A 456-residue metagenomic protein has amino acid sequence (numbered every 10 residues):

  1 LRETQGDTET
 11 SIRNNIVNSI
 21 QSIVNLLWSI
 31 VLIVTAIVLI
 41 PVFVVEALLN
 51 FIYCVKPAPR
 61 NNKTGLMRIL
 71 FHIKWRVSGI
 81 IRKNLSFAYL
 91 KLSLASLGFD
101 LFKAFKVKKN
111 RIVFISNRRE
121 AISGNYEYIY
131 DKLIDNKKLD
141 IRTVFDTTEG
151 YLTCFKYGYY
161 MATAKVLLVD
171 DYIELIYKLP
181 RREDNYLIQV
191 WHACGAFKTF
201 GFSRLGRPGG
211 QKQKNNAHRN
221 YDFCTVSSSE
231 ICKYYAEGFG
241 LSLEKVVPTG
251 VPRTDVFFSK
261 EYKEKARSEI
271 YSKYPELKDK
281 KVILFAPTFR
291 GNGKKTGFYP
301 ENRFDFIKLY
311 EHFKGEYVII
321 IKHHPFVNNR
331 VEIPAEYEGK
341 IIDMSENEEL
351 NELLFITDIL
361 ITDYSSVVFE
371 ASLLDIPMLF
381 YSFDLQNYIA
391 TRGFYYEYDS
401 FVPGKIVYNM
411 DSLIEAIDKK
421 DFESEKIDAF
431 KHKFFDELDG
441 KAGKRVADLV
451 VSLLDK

Functional and structural regions predicted by a protein language model:
N18, I23-A162, V166, L175: N-terminal pre-catalytic "stem/leader" segment of glycosyltransferase-like enzymes
T35, L39, F43, Y262 (+1 more regions): C-terminal amphipathic helix plus adjacent low-complexity, charged tail appended to glycosyltransferase catalytic
F102-K103, N110-E264: Active-site and donor-binding regions of nucleotide-sugar-utilizing enzymes
N117-A121, I173-L175, A193-A196, S229-C232 (+8 more regions): Short, solvent-exposed loop/turn segments at secondary-structure junctions
A121-I129, P252-I333, V407: Conserved catalytic-core segment of nucleotide-activated headgroup transferases in glycan assembly
L152-V166, E174, I320, P325-F369: Donor nucleotide-activated moiety binding/catalytic core segment of transferases that use nucleotide-activated donors
L167-E174, K178-W191, A196, E348-R392: A donor-sugar binding/catalytic signature common to diverse glycosyltransferases and related nucleotide-sugar
P334-G339, S366-F434: Catalytic binding pocket for nucleotide-activated donors in carbohydrate/polymer assembly enzymes
